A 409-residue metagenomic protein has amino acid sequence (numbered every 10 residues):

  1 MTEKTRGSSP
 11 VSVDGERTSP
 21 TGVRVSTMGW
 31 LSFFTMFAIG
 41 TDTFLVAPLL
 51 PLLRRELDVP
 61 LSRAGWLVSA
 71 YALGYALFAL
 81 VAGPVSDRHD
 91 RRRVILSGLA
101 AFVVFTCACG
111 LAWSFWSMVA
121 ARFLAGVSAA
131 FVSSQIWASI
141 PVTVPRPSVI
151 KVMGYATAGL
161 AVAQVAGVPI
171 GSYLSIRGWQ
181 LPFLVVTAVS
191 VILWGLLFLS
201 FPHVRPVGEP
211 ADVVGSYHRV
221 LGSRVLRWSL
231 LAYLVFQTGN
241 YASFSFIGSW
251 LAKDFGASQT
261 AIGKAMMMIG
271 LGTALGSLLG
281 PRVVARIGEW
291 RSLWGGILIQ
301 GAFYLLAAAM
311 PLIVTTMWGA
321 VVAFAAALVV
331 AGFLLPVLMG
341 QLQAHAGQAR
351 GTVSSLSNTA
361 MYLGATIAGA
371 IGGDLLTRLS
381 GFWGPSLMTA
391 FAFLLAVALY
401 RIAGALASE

Functional and structural regions predicted by a protein language model:
D14-G22, F201-L230: Juxtamembrane intracellular "pre-TM" segments in multi-pass secondary transporters
D58, D90, L111-S117, G256 (+1 more regions): Helix-breaking motifs and short loop linkers at transmembrane-helix boundaries and internal kinks in secondary membrane
L77-W113: Conserved MFS/SLC helix-loop-helix module at the cytosolic interface between two early adjacent transmembrane helices
A79-D90, G276-E289, L376-T377: Helix-to-loop junctions at the C-terminal end of transmembrane segments in multipass secondary transporters
A121-V162: Cytoplasmic helix-loop-helix junction between adjacent transmembrane helices in 12-TM secondary transporters
R146, G154-L199: Helix-loop-helix hairpin linking two adjacent transmembrane segments in secondary transporters
R291-L338: C-terminal transmembrane helical hairpin of 12-TM major facilitator-type secondary transporters
H345-L379: A late C-terminal transmembrane helix in Major Facilitator Superfamily
